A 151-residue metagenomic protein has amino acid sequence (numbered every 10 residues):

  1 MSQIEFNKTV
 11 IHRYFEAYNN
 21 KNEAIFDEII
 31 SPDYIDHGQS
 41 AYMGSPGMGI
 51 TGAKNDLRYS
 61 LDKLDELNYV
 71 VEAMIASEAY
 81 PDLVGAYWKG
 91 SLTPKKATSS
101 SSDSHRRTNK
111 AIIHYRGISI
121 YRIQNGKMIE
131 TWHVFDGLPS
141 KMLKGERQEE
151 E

Functional and structural regions predicted by a protein language model:
M1-E151: C-terminal and inter-domain tail/linker signature
